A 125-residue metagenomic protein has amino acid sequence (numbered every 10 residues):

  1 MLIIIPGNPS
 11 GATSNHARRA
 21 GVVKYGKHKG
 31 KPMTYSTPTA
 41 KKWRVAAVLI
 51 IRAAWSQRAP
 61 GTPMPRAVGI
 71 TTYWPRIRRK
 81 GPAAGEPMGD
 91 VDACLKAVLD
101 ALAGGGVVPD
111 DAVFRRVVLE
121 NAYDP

Functional and structural regions predicted by a protein language model:
M1-P125: Acidic, proline/glycine-enriched N-terminal capping motif
